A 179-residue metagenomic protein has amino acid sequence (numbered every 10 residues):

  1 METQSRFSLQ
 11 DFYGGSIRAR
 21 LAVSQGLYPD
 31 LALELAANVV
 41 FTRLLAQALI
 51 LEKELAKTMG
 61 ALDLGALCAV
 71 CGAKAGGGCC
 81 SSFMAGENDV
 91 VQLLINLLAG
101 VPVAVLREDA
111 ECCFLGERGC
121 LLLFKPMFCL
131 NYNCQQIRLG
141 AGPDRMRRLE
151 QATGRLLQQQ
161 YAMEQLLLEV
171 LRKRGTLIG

Functional and structural regions predicted by a protein language model:
M1-G179: Short loop/turn segments that flank or connect secondary-structure elements
